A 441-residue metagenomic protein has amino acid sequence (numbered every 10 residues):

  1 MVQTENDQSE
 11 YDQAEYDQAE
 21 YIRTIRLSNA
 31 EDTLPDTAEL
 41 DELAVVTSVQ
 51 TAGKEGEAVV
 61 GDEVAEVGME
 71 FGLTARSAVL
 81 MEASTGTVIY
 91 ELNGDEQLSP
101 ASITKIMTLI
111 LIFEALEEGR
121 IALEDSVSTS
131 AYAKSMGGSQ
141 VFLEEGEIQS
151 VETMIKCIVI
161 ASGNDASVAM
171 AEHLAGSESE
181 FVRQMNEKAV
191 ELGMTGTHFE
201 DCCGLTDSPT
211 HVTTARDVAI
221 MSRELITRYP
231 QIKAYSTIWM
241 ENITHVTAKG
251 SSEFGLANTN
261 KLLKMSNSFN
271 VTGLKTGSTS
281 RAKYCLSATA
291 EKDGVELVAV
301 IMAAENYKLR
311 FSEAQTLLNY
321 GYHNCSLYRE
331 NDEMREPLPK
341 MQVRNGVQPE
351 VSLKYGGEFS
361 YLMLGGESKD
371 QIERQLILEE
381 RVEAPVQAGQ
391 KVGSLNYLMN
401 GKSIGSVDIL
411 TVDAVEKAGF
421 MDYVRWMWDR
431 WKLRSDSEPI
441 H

Functional and structural regions predicted by a protein language model:
M1-Q3, G277: Non-catalytic interaction/Regulatory regions outside core domains
V2, D12, D17, I22-L27 (+1 more regions): Active-site-adjacent loops and short helices of periplasmic peptidoglycan-processing enzymes
M194-H198, P209-V212, R216-H441: Domain-terminus/edge residues, biased toward the C-terminal soluble/receptor-binding domains of extracytoplasmic
